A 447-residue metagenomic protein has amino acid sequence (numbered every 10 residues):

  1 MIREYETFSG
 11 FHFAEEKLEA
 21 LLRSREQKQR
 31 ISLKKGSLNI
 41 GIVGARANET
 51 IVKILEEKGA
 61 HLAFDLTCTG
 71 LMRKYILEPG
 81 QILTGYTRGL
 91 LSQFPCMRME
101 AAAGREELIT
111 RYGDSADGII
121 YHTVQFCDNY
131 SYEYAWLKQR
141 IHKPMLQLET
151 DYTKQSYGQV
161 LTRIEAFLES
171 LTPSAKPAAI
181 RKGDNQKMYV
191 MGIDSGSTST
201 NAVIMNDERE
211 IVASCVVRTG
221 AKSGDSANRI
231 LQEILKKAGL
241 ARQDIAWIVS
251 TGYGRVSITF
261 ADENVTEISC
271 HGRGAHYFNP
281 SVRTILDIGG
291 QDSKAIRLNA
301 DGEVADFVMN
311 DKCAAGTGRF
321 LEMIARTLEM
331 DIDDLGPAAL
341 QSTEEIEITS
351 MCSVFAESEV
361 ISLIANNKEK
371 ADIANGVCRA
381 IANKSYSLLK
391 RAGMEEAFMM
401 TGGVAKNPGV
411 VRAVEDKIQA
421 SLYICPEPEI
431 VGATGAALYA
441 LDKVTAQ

Functional and structural regions predicted by a protein language model:
I42-L108: Redox- and metal-dependent alpha/beta enzyme cores, enriched for Fe-S-associated oxidoreductases and cofactor-handling
K143-D151, E267-I268, E415-T434: Conserved phosphate-binding/catalytic loops in two-lobed NTP-binding clefts
A179-N185, Y253-E303, Y386, G435-D442: Conserved phosphate-binding catalytic cores of ATP/NTP-utilizing and phosphoryl-transfer enzymes
N185-E267, K406, E415-D416, A420-L422: N-terminal glycine/serine-rich phosphate-binding loop of ATP-dependent small-molecule kinases, especially carbohydrate
T219-S223, A300-D301, A305-L340, E344 (+1 more regions): Glycine-rich phosphate-binding loop plus the immediately following alpha-helix
Y253, K390, M394-K417, P428-G432: Glycine-rich phosphate-binding loops at beta-strand->alpha-helix junctions
L321, C425-Q447: Glycine-rich phosphate-binding/hydrolytic loop that grips phosphoryl groups
A356-L389, E429: Adenine-nucleotide phosphate-binding core of ATP-dependent small-molecule kinases
